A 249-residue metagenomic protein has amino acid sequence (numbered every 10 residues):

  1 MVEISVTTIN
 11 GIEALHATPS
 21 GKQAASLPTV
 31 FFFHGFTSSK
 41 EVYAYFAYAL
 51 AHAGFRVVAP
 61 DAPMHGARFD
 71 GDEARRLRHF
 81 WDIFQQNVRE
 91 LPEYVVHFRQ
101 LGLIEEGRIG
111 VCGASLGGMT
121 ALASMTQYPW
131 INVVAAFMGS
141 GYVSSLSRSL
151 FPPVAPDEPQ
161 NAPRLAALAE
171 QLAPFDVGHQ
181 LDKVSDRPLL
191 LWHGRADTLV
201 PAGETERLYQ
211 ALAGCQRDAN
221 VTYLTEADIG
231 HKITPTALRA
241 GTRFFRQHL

Functional and structural regions predicted by a protein language model:
M1-A25: N-terminal cap/lid segment of alpha/beta-hydrolase-fold proteins
A25-G35: Short beta-strand element of the alpha/beta-hydrolase
F36-Y48: The serine-hydrolase catalytic nucleophile loop
A47-E73: Conserved alpha/beta-hydrolase
R78-L101: Alpha/beta-hydrolase active-site loop
Y94-P152: Primarily recognizes the serine-hydrolase "nucleophile elbow" in alpha/beta-hydrolase and SGNH/GDSL folds
S145-E206, Q210: The feature captures the conserved acid-bearing segment of alpha/beta-hydrolase catalytic domains
E206-Y209, A213-L249: C-terminal catalytic histidine-bearing segment of alpha/beta-hydrolase fold enzymes
